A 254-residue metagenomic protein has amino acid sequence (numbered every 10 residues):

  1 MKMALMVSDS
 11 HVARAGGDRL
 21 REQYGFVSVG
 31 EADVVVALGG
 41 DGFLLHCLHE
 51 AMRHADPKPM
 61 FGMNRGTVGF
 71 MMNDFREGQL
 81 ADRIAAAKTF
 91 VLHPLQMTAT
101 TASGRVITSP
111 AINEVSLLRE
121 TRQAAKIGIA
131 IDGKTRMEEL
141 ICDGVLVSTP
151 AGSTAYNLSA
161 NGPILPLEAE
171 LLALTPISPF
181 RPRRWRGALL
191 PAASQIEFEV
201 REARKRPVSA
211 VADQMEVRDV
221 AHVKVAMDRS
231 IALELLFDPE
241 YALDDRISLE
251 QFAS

Functional and structural regions predicted by a protein language model:
M1-L38, L44-D56, F75-V91, A99-S109: ATP/NTP phosphate-donor binding region
V34, V91-L95, A111-N113, Q123-I127 (+5 more regions): A generic structural signal for short beta-strands and their flanking turns/coil linkers
V36, N64, V115, Q214: A residue-level signal for conserved active-site and pocket-lining positions in enzyme catalytic cores
G40-F43, G66-V68, A151-T154: Short glycine-rich anion-binding loops that position phosphate/pyrophosphate groups of nucleotides and phosphorylated
R53-D56, L165-P166, A188-L190: Short, conserved loop/helix-junction motifs that constitute active-site signature segments in enzyme catalytic cores
G66-G144: Catalytic core of DAGKc-family lipid kinases
S109, L117, R122, D132-R136 (+1 more regions): ATP/nucleoside-binding phosphotransfer catalytic cores, i.e., glycine-rich phosphate-binding loops
E139-R183: Gly/Ser/Thr-rich active-site loops/lids in small-molecule metabolic enzymes that frequently grip phosphoryl groups
